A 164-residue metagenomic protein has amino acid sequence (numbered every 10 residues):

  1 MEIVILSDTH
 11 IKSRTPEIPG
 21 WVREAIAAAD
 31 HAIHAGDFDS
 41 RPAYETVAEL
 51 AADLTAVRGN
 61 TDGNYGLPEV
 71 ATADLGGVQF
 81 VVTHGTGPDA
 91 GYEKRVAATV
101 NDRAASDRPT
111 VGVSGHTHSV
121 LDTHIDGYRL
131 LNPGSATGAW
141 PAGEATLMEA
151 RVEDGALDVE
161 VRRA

Functional and structural regions predicted by a protein language model:
M1-V4: Extreme N-terminal starter segment of soluble prokaryotic enzymes
L6, L131-A164: Binuclear metal-dependent phosphoesterase catalytic core
L6-E17, E24, A28, I33-H34 (+3 more regions): Conserved catalytic scaffold of divalent metal-dependent phosphoesterases
